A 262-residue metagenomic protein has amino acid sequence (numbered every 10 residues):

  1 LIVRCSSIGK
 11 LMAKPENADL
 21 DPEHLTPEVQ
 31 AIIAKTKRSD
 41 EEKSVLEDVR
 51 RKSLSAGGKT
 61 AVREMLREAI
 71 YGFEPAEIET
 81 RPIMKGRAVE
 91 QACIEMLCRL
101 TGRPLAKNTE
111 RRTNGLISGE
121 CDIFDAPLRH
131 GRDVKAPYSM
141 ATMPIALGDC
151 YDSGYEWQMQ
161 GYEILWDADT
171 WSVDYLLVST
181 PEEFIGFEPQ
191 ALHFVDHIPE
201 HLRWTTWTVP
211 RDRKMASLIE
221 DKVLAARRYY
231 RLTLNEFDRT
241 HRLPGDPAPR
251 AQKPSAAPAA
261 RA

Functional and structural regions predicted by a protein language model:
L1-A88, T180-E182, T240-A262: Charged, glycine-rich intrinsically disordered N-terminal tails and low-complexity linkers that flank
R63, I94, M159: Generic structural marker for isolated residues within well-ordered, non-membrane alpha-helices of soluble domains
I78, V89-A92, H130-K135: Extended, charge-rich alpha-helical segments
R81-L105: Acidic-basic catalytic patches of nuclease active cores, encompassing PD-(D/E)XK and other metal-cofactor nuclease
I83, T101-K222, R227, L234: Nucleic-acid nuclease catalytic cores
L224-P247: Polar low-complexity intrinsically disordered regions
